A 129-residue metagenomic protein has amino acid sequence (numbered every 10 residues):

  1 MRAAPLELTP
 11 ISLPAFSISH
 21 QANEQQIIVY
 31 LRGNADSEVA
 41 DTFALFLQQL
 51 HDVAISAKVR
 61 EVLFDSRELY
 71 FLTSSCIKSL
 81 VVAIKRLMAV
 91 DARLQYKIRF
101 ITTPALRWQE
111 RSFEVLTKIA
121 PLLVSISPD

Functional and structural regions predicted by a protein language model:
R2-L6, I11, Q109-D129: A cross-taxonomic marker for long C-terminal extensions/tails that follow the last structured domain
R2-Q48: STAS-typified acidic loop motif
P10, H20, F100-T102, P128: Surface-exposed beta-strand edges and flanking loops
L31-L123: Amphipathic alpha-helical interaction surfaces in cytosolic regulatory modules
